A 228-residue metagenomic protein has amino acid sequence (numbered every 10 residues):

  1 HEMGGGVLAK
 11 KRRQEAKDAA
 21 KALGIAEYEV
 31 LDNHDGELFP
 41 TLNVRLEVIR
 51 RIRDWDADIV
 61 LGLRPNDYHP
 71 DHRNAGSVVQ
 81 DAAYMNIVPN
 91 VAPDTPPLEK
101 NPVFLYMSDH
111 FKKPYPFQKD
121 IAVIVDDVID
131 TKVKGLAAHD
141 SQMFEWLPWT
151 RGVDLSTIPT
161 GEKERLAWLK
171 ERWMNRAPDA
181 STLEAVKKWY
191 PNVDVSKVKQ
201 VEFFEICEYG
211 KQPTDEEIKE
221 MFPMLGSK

Functional and structural regions predicted by a protein language model:
H1-W55, S77, M85, D94: Active-site rim/loop-helix segments in enzyme catalytic domains that contact anionic ligands
A16, Y28, V60, V79 (+3 more regions): Divalent metal-coordination and catalytic microenvironments
D35-L38, N66-H72, K112-P114: Active-site environment of divalent metal-dependent phosphoester hydrolases
V44, D71-V79, K100, V128 (+1 more regions): Internal, well-ordered alpha-helical segments in soluble enzyme and binding-protein domains
I52-P97: Active-site adenylate/phosphate-handling loop in enzymes that bind or generate adenylated species
H72, S77, Y106, K119-V123: Functional cores that coordinate and move charged inorganic groups
V88, L98-P102, Y106-M107: Active-site cores that bind ATP or allylic diphosphates and position pyrophosphate for catalysis
A92-P93, L98-K100, F111-Y115, I121-K228: C-terminal accessory domains and tails appended to enzymatic cores
